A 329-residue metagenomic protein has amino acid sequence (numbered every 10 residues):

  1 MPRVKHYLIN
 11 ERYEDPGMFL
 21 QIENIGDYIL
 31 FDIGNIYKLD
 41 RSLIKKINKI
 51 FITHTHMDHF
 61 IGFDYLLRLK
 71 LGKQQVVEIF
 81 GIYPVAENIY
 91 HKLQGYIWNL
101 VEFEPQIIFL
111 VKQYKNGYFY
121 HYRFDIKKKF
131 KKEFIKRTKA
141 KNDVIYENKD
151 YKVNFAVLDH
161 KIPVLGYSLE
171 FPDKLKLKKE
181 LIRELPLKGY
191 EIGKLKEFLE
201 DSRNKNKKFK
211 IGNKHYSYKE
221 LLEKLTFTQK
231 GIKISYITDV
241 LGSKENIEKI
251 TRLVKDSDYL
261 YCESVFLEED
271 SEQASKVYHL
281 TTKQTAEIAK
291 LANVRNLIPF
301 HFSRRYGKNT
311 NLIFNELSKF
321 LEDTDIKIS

Functional and structural regions predicted by a protein language model:
M1-K45, K49, V76, Y167-L169 (+3 more regions): Conserved beta-strand hairpin/beta-sheet module of binuclear metal-dependent hydrolase folds, prominently
F31-I33, N48-D58, G81-I82, S235-V240 (+2 more regions): Active-site neighborhood of phospho(di)ester-bond hydrolases with catalytic His/Asp-centered motifs
N35-I82, V101: Active-site metal-binding motif and surrounding structural segment of the metallo-beta-lactamase
F63-L69, K92, I97, G307-E316: Metal-dependent catalytic neighborhoods of phosphoester/phosphodiester hydrolases
V76, I89-T138, R305: Active-site neighborhood of divalent metal-dependent phosphoester bond hydrolases
P84-N88: Conserved Walker A/P-loop ATP-binding site and its immediately adjacent core in helicase/helicase-like ATPase domains
I108-R123, K224-F227, K244-S329: Binuclear metal-ion centers of metallo-dependent hydrolases, dominated by the metallo-beta-lactamase
H121-Y236, V240-E245, R252, Y259: Active-site-proximal loop/helix segment associated with metal-binding centers of metalloenzymes
